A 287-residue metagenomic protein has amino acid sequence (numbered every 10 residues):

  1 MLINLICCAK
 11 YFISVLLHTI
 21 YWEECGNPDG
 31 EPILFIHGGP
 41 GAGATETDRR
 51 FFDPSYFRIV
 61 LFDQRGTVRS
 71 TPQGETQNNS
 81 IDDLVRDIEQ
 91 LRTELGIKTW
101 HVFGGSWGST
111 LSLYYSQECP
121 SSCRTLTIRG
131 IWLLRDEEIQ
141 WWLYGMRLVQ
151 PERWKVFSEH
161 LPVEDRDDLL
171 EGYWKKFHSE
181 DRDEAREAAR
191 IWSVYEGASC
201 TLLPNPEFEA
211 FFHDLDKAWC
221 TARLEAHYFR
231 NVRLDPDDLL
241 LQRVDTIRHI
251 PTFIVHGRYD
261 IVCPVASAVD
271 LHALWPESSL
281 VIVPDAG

Functional and structural regions predicted by a protein language model:
M1-I20, E225: N-terminal cap/lid segment of alpha/beta-hydrolase-fold proteins
S14-P72: Conserved HGGG/HGGXW glycine-rich cap/lid loop of the alpha/beta-hydrolase fold
D82-W100: Conserved acidic catalytic loop of the alpha/beta-hydrolase fold
K98-Q140: Conserved hydrolase catalytic core segment
W141, M146-R243, I250: Alpha/beta-hydrolase
P236, I261-S267: Conserved alpha/beta-hydrolase "acid-adjacent" motif
I247-R248, I254-H256: Short beta-strand/loop motif that positions the catalytic acidic residue of the alpha/beta-hydrolase fold
Y259, V283-G287: Histidine-bearing beta->alpha loop at or near hydrolase active sites
